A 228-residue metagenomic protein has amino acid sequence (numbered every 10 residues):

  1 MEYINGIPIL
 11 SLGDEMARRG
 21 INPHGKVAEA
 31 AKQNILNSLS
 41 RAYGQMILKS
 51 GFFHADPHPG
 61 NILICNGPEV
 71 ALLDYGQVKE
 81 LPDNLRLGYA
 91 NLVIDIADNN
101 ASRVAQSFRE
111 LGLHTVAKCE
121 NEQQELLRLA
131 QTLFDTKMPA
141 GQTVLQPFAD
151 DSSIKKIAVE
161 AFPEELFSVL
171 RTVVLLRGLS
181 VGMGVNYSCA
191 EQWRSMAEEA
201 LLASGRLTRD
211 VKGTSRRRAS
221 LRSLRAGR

Functional and structural regions predicted by a protein language model:
M1-R228: Conserved catalytic cores of large enzyme domains
